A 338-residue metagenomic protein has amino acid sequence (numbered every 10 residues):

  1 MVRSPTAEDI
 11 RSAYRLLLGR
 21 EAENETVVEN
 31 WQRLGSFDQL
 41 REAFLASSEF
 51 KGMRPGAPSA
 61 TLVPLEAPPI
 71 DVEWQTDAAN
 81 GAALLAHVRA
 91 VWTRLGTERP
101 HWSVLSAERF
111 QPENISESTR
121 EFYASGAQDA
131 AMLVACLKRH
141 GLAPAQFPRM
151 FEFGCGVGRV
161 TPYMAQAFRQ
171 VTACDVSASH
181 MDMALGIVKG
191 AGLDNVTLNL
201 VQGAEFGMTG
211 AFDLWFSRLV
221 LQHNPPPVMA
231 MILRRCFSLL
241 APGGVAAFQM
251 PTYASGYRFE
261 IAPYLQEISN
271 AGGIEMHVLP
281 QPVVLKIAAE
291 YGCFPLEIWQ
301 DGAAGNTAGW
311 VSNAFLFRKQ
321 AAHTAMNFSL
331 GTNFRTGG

Functional and structural regions predicted by a protein language model:
M1-A60: Composition-driven recognition of low-complexity segments enriched in small/aliphatic/hydroxylated residues
R3, L16-A22, C174, G210 (+2 more regions): Helix-turn-helix-type domain boundary/helix-start signal
T6, I10, S217, P280: Hydrophobic (often cysteine-bearing) scaffold residues that line and stabilize catalytic clefts of nucleotide/cofactor
L62-A167, T172-G207, N224-M231, R235 (+1 more regions): Class I (Rossmann-like) S-adenosyl-L-methionine-dependent methyltransferase catalytic domain, capturing the SAM-binding
F206-W215: A short acidic, Gly/Pro-enriched loop at the edge of an enzyme's catalytic core that lines a small-molecule cofactor
L214-P227: A short SAM/SAH-binding and catalytic strip from SAM-dependent methyltransferases
